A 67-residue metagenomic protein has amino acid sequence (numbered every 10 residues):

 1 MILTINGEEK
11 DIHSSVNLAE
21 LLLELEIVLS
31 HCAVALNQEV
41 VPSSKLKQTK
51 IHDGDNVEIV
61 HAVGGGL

Functional and structural regions predicted by a protein language model:
I2, E9-L46, V60: Compact, glycine-rich, soluble single-domain proteins
G64-L67: Short, Lys/Arg- and Gly-enriched loop/turn segments at beta-strand edges
